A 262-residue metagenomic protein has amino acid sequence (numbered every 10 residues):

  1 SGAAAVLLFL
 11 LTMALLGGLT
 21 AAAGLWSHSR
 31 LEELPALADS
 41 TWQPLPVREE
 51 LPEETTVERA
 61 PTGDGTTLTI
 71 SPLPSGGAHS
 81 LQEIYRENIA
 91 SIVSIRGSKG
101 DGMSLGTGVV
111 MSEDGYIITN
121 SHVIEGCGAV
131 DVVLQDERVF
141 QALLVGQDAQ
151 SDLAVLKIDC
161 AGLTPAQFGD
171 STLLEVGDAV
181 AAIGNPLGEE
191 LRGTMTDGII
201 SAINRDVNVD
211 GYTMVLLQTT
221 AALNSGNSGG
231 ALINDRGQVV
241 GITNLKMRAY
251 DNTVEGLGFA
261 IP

Functional and structural regions predicted by a protein language model:
S1-T41: Gram-positive cell-envelope targeting signals
A23, K99-M103, C127-V130, L163 (+3 more regions): Active-site loop architecture of trypsin-fold serine endopeptidases
G24-L37, S112-D152, I158-G162: Catalytic-histidine neighborhood of serine endopeptidases, predominantly the chymotrypsin-like S1/PA family
G24-T107, S121, A129, E175: N-terminal activation segment of mature serine protease catalytic domains
S75-E83, R96-Y116, D131, R138-Q141 (+4 more regions): A conserved glycine-rich beta-strand in the N-terminal activation segment of trypsin-fold
E83-I84, L143-V145, G162-E189, I261: Active-site substrate-binding loop(s) of clan PA
A90-I95, G108, G115-T119, A142 (+9 more regions): Terminal peptide-recognition signature
R96, V109-M111, I124, L143-G146 (+2 more regions): Conserved positions in beta-strands of structured domains
